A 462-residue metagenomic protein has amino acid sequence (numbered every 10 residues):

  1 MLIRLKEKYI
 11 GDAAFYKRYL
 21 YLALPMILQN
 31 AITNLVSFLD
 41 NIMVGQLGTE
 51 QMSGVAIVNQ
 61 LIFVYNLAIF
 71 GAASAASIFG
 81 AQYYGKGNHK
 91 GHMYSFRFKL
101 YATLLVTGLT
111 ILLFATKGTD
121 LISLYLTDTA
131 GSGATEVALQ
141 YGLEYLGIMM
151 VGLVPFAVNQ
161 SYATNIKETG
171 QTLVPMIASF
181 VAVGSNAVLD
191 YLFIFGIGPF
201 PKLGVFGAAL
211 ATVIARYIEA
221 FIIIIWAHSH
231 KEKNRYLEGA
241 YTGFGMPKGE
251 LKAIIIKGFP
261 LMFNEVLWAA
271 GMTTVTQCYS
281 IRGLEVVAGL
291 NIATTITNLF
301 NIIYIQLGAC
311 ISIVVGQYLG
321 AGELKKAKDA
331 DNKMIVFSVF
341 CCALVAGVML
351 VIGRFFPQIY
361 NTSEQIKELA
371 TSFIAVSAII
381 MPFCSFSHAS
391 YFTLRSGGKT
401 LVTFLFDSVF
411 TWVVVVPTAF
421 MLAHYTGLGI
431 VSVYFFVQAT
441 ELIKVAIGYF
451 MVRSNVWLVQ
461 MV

Functional and structural regions predicted by a protein language model:
M1-A23, G80-G152, F200-F259, V315-I380 (+1 more regions): Short alpha-helical transmembrane segments in multi-pass integral membrane proteins
I10-I42, Q46-L47, F63-F79, T107-I111 (+5 more regions): N-terminal transmembrane alpha-helices
Y21-D40, I148, N159, A182 (+5 more regions): Transmembrane helical elements of multi-pass membrane transporters/channels
M26, N30, I42, N59 (+17 more regions): Transmembrane alpha-helix boundary and packing residues in multipass membrane permease domains and related
I27, A31, L35, L39 (+18 more regions): Generic alpha-helical transmembrane segments of integral inner-membrane proteins, especially permease/transport modules
A31, L35-S53, I122-E136, L192-L203 (+4 more regions): Helix-terminus/linker motif at the lipid-water interface of multi-pass membrane proteins
M52-L112, F156-P175, T276, V287-G353 (+1 more regions): Small-residue-rich hydrophobic transmembrane alpha-helices
A73, S77, I148-K167, P175-N186 (+6 more regions): Short runs within selected transmembrane alpha-helices of multi-pass transporters and secretion channels
